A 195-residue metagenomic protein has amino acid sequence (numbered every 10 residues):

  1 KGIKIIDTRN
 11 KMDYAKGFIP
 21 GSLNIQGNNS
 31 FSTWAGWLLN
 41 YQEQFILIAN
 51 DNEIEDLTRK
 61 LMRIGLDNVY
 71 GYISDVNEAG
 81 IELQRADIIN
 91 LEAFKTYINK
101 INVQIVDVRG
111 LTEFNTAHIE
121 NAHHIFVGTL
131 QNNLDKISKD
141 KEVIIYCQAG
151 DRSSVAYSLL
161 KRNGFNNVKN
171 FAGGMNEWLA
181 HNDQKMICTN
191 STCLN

Functional and structural regions predicted by a protein language model:
K4: Hard-cation-handling environments
T8: Phosphate/ATP-binding catalytic cores across multiple sugar-kinase/actin-like superfamilies, primarily ASKHA
K11-Q104, V108-N195: Rhodanese-like catalytic fold shared by cysteine-dependent sulfurtransferases and DSP/PTP-type phosphatases
